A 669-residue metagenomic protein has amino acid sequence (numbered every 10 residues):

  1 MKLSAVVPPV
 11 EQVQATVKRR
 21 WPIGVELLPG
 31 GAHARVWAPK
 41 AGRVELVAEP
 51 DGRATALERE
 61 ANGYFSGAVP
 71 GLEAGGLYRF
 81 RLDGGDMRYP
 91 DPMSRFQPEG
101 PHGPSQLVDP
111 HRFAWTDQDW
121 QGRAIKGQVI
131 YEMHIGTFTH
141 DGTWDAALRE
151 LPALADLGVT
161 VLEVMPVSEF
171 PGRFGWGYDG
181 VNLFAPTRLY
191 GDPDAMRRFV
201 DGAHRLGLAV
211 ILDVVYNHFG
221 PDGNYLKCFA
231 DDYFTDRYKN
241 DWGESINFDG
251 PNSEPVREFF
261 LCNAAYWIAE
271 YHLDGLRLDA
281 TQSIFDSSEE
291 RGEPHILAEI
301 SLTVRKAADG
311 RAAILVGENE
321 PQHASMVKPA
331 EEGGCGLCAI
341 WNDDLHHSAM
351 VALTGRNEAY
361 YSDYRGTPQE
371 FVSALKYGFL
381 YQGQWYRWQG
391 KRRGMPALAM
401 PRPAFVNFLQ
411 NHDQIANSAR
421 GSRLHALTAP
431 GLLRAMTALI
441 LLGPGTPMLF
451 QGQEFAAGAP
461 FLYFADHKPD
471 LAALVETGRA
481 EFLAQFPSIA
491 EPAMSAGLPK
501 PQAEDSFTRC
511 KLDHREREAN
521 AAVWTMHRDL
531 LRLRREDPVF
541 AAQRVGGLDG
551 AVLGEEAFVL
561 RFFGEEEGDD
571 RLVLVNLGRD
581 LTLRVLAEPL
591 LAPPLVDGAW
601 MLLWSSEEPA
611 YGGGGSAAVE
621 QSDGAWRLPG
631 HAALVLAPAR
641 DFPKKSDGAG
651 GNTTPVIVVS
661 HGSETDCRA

Functional and structural regions predicted by a protein language model:
M1-Y131, H140, L148-A155, S422 (+4 more regions): Carbohydrate-interacting/catalytic domains
V36, A48, L82, M165-S168 (+4 more regions): Glycine-rich, histidine-containing beta strand-loop boundary motifs that form or position
K40, A61, G71, H134-T139 (+11 more regions): Short, flexible loop/turn elements at secondary-structure junctions
P98-E99, Q118-I125, H134-D309, A313-I314 (+2 more regions): Substrate-binding/active-site clefts of carbohydrate-active enzymes
P101, L297-E491, R535, G564-E566 (+1 more regions): Conserved alpha/beta catalytic core and glycan-binding cleft of carbohydrate-active enzymes
P110-G122, G158, V167, M395-F405: Conserved oxyanion/phosphate-binding beta-strand-loop segments in alpha/beta enzyme cores
T160-V161, G207-A209, D274-G275, A312-I314 (+5 more regions): Beta-sheet entry/capping signal
